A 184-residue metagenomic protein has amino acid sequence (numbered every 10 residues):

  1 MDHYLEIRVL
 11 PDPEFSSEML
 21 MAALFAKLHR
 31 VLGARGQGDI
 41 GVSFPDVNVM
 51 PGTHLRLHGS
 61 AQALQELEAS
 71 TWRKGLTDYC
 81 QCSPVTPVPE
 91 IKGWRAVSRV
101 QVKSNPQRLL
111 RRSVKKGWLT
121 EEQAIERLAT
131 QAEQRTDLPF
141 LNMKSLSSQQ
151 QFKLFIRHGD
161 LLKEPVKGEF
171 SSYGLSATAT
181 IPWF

Functional and structural regions predicted by a protein language model:
D2-F44: N-terminal ordered "arm"
D2-Y4, Q37, M50-G52, T136-L138: A general secondary-structure signal for short beta-strands and their flanking turns/coil in non-transmembrane regions
V9, G59, S145: Flexible glycine-/small-residue-rich
H29-L67: N-terminal interaction modules that seed assembly of large macromolecular complexes
E68-R112: Long, charge-dense
W72, E121-Q123, T136: Positively charged, amphipathic and often flexible ligand-engagement surfaces
L110-T120, A132-Q134: A conserved mid-domain beta-alpha-beta active-site/ligand-binding segment of alpha/beta enzyme cores
R135-F184: Glycine-rich, aromatic-bearing surface loops/beta-hairpins
